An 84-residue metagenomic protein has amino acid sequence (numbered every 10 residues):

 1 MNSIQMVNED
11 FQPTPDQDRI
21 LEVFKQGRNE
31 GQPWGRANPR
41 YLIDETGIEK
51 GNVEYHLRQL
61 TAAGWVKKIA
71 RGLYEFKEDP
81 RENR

Functional and structural regions predicted by a protein language model:
M1-M6: Secretory targeting signatures
N8-D18, N38, K68-R84: Short, cationic-aromatic polyanion-contact patches
Q17-K25: Hydrophobic residues on short alpha-helical segments
L21, L42, L57-L60: Generic leucine side-chain signal with a strong bias for well-ordered alpha-helical environments
E30-D44: Short acidic, hydrophobic short linear motifs in intrinsically disordered regions
G47-Q59: Short amphipathic alpha-helical interaction segments
G64: Glycine-centered, phosphate/nucleic-acid-interacting loop/turn motifs that mediate DNA/RNA or nucleotide
